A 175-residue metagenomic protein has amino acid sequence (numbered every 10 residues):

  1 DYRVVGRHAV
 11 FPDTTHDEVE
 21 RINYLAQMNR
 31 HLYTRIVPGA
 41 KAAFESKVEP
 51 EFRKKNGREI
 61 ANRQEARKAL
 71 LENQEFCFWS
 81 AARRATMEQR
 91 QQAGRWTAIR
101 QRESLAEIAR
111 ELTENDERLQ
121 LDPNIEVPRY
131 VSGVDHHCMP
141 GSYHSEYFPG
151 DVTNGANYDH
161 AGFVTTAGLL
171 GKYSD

Functional and structural regions predicted by a protein language model:
Y2-V152: N-terminal auxiliary segments of SAM/dcSAM-dependent transferases
H136-D175: Class I SAM-dependent transferase core
